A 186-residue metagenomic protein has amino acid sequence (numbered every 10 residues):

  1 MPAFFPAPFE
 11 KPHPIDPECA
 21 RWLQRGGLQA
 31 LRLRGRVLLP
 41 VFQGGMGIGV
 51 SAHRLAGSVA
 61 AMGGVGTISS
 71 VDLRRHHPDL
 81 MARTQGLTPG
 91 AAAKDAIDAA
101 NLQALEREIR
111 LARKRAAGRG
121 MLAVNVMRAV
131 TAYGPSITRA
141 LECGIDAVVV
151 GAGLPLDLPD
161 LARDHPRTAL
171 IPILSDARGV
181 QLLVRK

Functional and structural regions predicted by a protein language model:
P2-K186: Active-site entrance/lid segments in N-terminal catalytic domains of soluble metabolic enzymes
